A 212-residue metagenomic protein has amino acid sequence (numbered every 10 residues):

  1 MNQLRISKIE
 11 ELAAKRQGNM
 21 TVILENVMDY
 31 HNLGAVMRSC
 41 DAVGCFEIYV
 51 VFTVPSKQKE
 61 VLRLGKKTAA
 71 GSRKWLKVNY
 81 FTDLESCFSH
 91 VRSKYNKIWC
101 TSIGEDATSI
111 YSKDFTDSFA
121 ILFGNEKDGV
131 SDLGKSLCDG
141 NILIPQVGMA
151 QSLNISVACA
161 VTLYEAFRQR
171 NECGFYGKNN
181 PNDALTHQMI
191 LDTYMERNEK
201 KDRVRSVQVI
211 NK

Functional and structural regions predicted by a protein language model:
N2, I6-G104, F167-R168, E172-F175 (+1 more regions): RNA substrate-binding interface of SAM-dependent RNA methyltransferases
F46, F119, D139: Conserved acidic residues
V51-F52, S102, N125, I142-M149: Short beta->alpha connector loops at strand-helix junctions that form conserved, small/polar/Pro-enriched
E60-V61, I110-K113, L133: Short, well-ordered secondary-structure micro-motifs
D106-T108: Short acidic loop-to-helix transition motifs that present clustered carboxylates
S136-N182: Structured adenosyl-cofactor binding patch, chiefly the S-adenosyl-L-methionine
